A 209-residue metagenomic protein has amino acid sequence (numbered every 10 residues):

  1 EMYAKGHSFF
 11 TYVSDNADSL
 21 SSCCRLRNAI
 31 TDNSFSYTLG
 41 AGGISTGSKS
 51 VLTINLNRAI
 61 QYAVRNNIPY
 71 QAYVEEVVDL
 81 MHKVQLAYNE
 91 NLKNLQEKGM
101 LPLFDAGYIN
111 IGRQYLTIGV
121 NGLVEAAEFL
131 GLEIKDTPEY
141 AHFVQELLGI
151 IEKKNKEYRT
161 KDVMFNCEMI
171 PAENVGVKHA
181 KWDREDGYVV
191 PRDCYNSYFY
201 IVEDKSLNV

Functional and structural regions predicted by a protein language model:
E1-G112, E133, T137-V209: Conserved catalytic cores of very large enzyme subunits
D105-A126: Core structural elements
